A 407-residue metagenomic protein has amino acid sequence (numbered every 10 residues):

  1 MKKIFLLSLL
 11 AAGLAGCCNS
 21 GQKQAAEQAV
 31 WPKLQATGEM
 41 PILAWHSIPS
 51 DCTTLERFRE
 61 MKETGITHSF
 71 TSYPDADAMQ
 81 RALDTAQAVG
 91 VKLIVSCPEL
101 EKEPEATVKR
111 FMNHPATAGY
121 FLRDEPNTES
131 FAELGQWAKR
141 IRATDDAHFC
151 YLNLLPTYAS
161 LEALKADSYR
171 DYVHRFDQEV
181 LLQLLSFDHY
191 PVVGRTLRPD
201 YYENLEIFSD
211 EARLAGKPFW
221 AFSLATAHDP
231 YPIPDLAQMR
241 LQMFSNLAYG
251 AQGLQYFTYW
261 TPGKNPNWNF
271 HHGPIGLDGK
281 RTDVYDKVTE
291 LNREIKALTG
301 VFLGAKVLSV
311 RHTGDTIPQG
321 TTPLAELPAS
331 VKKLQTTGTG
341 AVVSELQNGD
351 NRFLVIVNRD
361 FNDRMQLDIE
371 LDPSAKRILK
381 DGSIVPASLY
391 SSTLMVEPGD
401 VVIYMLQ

Functional and structural regions predicted by a protein language model:
M1-I4: Positively charged n-region of N-terminal signal peptides that target proteins for export
L6-L10: Sec-dependent N-terminal signal peptides
A15-G16: C-terminal motif of bacterial Sec signal peptides marking the signal peptidase cleavage site
K23-P373, K380-Q407: Glycan-processing catalytic domains of CAZymes
